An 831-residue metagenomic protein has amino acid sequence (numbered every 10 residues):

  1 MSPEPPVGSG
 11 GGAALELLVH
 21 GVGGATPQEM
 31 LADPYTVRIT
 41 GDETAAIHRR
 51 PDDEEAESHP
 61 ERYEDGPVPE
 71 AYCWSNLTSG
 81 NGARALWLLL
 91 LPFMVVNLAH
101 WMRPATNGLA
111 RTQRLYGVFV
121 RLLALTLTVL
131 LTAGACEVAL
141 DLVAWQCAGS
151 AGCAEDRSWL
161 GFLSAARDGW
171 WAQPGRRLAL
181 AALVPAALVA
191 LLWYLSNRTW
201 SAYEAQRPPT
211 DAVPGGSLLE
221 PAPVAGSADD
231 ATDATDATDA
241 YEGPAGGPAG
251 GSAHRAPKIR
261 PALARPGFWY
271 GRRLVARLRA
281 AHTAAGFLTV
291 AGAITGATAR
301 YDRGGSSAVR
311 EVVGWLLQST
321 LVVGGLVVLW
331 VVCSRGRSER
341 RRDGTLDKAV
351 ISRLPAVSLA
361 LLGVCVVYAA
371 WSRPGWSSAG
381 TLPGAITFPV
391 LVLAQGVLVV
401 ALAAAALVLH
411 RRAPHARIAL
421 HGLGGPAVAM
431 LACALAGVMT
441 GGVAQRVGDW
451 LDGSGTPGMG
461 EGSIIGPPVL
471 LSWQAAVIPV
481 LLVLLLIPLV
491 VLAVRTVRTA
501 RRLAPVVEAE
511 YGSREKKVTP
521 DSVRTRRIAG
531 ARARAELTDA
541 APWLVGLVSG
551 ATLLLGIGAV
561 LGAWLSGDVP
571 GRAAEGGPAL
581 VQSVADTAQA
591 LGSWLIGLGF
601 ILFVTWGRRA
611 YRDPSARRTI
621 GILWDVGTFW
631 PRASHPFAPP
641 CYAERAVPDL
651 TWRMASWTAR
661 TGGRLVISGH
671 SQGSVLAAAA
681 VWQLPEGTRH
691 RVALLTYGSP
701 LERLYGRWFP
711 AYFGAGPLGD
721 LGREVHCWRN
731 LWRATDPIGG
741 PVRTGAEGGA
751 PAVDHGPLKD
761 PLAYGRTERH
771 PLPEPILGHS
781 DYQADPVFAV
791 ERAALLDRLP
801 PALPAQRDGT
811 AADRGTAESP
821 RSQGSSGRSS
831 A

Functional and structural regions predicted by a protein language model:
M1-P639, P648, M654, L796-P800: N-terminal membrane-targeting/anchoring modules of bacterial envelope and secretion proteins
A610-P648, V692-A693, S699-G815, A831: Lipolytic serine-hydrolase domain surface
L650-G662: Conserved acidic catalytic loop of the alpha/beta-hydrolase fold
T661-R664, H690: Short coil/turn segments at beta-strand junctions that form active-site/ligand-binding loops
S668-A678: Gly/Ala-rich beta-loop-alpha elbow adjacent to hydrolase catalytic centers
A679-Q683: Active-site signature of alpha/beta-hydrolase-fold catalytic machinery across serine- and Asp/Cys-nucleophile hydrolases
